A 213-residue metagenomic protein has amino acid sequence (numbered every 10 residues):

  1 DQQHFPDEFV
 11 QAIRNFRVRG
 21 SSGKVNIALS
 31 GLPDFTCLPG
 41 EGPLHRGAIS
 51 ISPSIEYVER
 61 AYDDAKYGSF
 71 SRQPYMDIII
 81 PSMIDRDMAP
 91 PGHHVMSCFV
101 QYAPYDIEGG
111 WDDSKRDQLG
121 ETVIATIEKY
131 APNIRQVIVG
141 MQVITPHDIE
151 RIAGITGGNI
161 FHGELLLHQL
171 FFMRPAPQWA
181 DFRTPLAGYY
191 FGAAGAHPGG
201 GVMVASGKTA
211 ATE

Functional and structural regions predicted by a protein language model:
D1-A89: Mid-domain catalytic core of redox enzymes that form a hydrophobic substrate pocket/lid adjacent to a catalytic redox
S22, A103-D113, Y190-A196: Glycine- and acidic
A28-S30, I51, P90-T122, T126: Conserved FAD/dinucleotide-binding core of flavoprotein oxidoreductases
L32-P33, D63-R72, D113-G154: Flavin-binding catalytic cores
P33-T36, I84-D87, P104-I107, P146-D148 (+1 more regions): Flexible loop/turn segments at secondary-structure boundaries
S71-I79, N133-H197: A glycine-rich dinucleotide-binding beta-alpha-beta segment and adjacent secondary-structure elements that constitute
R86-H93, A180-T184: Short glycine/proline-enriched loop/turn "hinge" motifs that connect secondary-structure elements and lie
L170, A194-E213: A conserved FAD-binding loop/helix module that cradles the flavin
